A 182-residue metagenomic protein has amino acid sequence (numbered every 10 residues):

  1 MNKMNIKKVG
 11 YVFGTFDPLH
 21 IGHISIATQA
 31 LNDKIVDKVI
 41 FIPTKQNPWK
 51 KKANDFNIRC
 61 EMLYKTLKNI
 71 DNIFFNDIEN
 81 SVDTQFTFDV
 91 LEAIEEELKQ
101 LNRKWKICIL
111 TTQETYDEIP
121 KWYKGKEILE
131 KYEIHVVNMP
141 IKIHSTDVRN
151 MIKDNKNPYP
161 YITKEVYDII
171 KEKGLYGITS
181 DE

Functional and structural regions predicted by a protein language model:
M1-E182: Nucleotidyltransferase catalytic core that binds NTPs
